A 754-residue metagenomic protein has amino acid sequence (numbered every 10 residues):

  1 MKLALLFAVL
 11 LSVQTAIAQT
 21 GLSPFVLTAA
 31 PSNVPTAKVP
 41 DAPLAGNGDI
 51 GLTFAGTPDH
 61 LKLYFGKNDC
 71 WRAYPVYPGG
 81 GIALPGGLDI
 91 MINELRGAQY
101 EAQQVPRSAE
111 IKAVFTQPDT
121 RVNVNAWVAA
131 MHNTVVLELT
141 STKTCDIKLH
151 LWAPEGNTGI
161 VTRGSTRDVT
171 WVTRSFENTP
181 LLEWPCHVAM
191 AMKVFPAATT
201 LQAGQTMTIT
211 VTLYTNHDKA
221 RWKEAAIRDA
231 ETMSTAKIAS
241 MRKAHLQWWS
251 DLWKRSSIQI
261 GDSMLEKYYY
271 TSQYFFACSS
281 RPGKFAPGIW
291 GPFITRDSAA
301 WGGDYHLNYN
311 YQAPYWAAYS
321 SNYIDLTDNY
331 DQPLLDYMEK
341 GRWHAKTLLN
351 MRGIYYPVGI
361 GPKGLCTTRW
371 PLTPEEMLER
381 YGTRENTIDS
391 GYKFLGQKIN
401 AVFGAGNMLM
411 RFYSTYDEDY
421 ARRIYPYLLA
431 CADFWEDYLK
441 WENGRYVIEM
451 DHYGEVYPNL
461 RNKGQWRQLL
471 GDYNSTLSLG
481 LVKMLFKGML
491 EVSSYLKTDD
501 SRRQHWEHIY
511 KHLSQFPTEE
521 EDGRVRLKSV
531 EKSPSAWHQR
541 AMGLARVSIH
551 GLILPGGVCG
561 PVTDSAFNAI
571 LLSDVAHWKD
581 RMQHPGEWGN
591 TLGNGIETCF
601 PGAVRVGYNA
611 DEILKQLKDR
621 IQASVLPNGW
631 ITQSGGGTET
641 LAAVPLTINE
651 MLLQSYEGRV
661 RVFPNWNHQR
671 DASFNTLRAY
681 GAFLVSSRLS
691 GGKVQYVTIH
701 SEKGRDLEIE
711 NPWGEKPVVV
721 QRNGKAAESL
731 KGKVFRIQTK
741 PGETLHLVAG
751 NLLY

Functional and structural regions predicted by a protein language model:
M1-Q19: Bacterial Sec-dependent N-terminal signal peptides
A18-Y305, I324-D328, L334-K346, K497-D500 (+1 more regions): Acidic/polar, glycine-enriched structural segments that form the non-catalytic walls/loops of the carbohydrate-binding
I82-L95, T638-S686, S690: Catalytic cores of secreted or luminal carbohydrate-active enzymes
A130-E138, T142, A682-E708: Carbohydrate-binding surface patches
C145-E155, H700-G714: Surface-exposed beta-strand/loop patches in extracellular or lumenal glycoproteins
G159-I160, I709-G724: Solvent-exposed beta-hairpin/edge-strand motifs
G291-Y305, Y356-A421, E436-E507: The feature captures the catalytic groove of carbohydrate-active enzymes
L307-P314, Y319-W343, M351, R380-R384 (+5 more regions): Active-site core of glycosidic bond-cleaving carbohydrate-active enzymes
